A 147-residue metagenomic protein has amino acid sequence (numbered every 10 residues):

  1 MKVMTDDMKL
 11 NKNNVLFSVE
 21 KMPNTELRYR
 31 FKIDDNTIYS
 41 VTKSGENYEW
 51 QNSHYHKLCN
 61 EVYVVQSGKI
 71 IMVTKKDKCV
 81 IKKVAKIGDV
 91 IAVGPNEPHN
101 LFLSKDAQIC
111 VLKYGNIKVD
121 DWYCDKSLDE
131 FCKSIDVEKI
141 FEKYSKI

Functional and structural regions predicted by a protein language model:
M1-S40, W50-S53, K83, K139-I147: A short, N-terminal "cap"/entry segment at the start of jelly-roll beta-barrel domains of the cupin/DSBH fold
R30, V62, N100: Short, surface-exposed charged micro-motifs
I33-D34, N47-V64, K78-C79: A short beta-loop-beta micro-motif enriched in histidine and acidic residues
T42-S44: N-terminal amphipathic alpha-helix
N52-S53, M72-V73, V93, P98-S104 (+1 more regions): Short beta-strand His + acidic residue motifs that chelate non-heme Fe in jelly-roll/DSBH and cupin folds
D77-N96: Short acidic-glycine-tyrosine-enriched beta hairpin
N100, S104-I147: Double-stranded beta-helix
